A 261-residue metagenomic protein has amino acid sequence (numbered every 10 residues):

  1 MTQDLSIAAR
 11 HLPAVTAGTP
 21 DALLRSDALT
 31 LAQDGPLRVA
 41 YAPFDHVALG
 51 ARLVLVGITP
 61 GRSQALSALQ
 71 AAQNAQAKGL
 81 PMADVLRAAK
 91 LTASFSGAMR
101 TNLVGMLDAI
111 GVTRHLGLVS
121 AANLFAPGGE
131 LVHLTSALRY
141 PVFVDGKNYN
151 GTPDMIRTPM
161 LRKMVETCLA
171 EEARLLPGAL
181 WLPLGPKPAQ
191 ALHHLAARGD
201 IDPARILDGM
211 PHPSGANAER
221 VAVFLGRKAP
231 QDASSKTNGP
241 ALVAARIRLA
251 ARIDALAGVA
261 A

Functional and structural regions predicted by a protein language model:
T2-L180, P188-H193, A218-E219, V223-A244 (+1 more regions): A polyanion-binding, active-site-adjacent surface
P186, Q190, D208-P211: A generic structural signal for well-ordered alpha-helical surface patches
A196-A229: Extended hydrophobic/aromatic segments used for targeting, binding, or gating
